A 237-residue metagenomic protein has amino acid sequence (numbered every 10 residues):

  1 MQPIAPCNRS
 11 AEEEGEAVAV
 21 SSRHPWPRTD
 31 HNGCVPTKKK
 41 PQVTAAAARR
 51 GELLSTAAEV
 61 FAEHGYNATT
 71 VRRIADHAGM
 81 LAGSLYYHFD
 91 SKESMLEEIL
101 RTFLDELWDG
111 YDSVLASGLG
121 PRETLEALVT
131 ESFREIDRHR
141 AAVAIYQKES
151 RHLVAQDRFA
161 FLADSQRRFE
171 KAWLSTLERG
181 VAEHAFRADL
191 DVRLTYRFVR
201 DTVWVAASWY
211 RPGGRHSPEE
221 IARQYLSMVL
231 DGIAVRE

Functional and structural regions predicted by a protein language model:
M1-A48, S55, E59, E237: N-terminal intrinsically disordered/low-complexity leader segments
A47, G51, S55, E59 (+12 more regions): Generic detection of well-ordered alpha-helical segments
E52, T56, V60-S94, E98: Helix-turn-helix
E63-N67, S117-G118, H139, E183: Short coil/turn segments at alpha/beta junctions that flank glycine-rich nucleotide-binding fingerprints
E98, D112-A142, V192, Y196-V199: Hydrophobic alpha-helical connector segments
D105-D112, R138, Q156-E183, R193-R197 (+2 more regions): Amphipathic alpha-helical packing segments from all-alpha helical-bundle domains
T124, D137-D157, S208: Amphipathic alpha-helical segments used for helix-helix packing
R134-R138, I145, S175, R179 (+2 more regions): Amphipathic C-terminal alpha-helical segment
